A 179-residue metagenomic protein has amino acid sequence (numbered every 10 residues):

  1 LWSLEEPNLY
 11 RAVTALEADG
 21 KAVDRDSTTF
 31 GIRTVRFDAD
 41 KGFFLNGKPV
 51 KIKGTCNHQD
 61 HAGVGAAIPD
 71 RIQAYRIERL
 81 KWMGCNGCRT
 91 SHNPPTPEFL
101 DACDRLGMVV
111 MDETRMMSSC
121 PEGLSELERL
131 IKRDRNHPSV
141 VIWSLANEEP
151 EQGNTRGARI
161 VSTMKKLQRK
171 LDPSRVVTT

Functional and structural regions predicted by a protein language model:
L1-H92, P97-A102, L106-V110, S125-E126 (+4 more regions): Secreted/periplasmic carbohydrate-active enzymes, especially glycoside hydrolases
N57-A62, M117, E148-E151: A short, flexible beta-alpha/helix-coil linker loop
A67, M117, T155: Charge-dense, low-complexity intrinsically disordered segments
R79, R129-R133, L167: A generic secondary-structure signal
E98-F99, S119, Q152-N154: Extracytoplasmic/secreted cell-surface and envelope-processing proteins
V109-M111, N147-E148: Active-site neighborhood of divalent metal-dependent phosphoester/pyrophosphate hydrolases
T114-C120: Short, acidic/turn-prone active-site loops that include or flank metal/cofactor- and phosphate-binding residues
L127-G157: Active-site groove signature of glycoside hydrolases
